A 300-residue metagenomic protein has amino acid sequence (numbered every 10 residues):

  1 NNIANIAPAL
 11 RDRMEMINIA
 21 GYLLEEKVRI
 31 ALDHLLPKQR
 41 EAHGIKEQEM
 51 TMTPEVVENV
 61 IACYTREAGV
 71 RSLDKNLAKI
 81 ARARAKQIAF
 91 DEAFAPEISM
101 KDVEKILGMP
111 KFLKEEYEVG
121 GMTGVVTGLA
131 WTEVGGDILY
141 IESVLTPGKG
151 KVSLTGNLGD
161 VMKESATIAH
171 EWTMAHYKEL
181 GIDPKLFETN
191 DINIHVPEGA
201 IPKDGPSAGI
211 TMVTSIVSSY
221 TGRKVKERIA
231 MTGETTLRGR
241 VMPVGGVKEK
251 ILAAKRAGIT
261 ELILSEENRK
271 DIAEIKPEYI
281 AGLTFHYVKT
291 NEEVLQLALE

Functional and structural regions predicted by a protein language model:
N1, M52-E55, K75, G246 (+2 more regions): Short beta->alpha linker loops
I3-A78, A83-P96, E179-K185, R223-K226: Conserved C-terminal "switch" segment of AAA+ ATPases
Q39, I106, L297: Residues that scaffold the ATP/ADP-binding catalytic core of kinase and kinase-like folds
Q39, V103, I216-V217: Broad structural signal for hydrophobic residues in well-ordered alpha-helices, predominantly aliphatic
T53-L145, K149-L158: Conserved catalytic-core segments of large NTP-driven translation/proteostasis enzymes
E116-Y117, M122-T127, G135-E300: Peripheral, non-AAA+ core regions of ATP-driven protein-machinery
